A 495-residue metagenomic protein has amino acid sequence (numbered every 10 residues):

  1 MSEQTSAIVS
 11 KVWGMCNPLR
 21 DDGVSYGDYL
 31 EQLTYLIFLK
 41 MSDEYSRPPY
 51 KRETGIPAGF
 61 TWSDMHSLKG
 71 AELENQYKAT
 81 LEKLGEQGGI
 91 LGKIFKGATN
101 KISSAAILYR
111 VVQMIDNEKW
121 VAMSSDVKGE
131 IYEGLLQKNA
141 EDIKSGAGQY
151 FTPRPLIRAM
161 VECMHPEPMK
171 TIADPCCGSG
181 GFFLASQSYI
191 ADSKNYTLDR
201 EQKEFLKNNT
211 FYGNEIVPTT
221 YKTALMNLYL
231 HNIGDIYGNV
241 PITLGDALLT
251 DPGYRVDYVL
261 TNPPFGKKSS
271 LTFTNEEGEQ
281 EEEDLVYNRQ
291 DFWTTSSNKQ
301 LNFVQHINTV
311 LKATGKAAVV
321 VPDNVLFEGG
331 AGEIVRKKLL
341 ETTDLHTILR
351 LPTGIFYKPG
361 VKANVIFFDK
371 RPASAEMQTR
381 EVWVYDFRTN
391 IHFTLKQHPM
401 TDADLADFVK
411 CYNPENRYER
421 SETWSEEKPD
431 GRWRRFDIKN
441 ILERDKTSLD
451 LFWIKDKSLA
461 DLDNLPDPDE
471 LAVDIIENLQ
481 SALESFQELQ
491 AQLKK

Functional and structural regions predicted by a protein language model:
M1-P168, I236-A247, R350-T353, Q378-L395 (+1 more regions): Non-catalytic, mostly N-terminal accessory regions of nucleic-acid modification and defense proteins
E3, S270-N298, D323-A331, P352-K358 (+3 more regions): Short, contiguous acidic/charged loop-to-helix segments that flank catalytic cores in large enzymes
Y29, I216-Y221, W293-F368: Conserved Class I SAM-dependent methyltransferase catalytic core
S42, D369-A373: Short loop segments at secondary-structure junctions
D142, Q149, K203-F205, L249-D251 (+3 more regions): Replace "in large, NTP-powered and nucleic-acid-processing enzymes" with "in large, NTP-powered factors and other
G146-T261, F265-E279, R289-D291, L301 (+2 more regions): Conserved S-adenosyl-L-methionine
Y229, I233, P264, T309-K312 (+12 more regions): Hydrophobic alpha-helix feature that most strongly marks membrane-spanning transmembrane helices and their immediate
V361-V365, V382, L405, V409: Short hydrophobic/aromatic beta-strand or adjacent loop that forms the aromatic wall/cage of a ligand/substrate-binding
